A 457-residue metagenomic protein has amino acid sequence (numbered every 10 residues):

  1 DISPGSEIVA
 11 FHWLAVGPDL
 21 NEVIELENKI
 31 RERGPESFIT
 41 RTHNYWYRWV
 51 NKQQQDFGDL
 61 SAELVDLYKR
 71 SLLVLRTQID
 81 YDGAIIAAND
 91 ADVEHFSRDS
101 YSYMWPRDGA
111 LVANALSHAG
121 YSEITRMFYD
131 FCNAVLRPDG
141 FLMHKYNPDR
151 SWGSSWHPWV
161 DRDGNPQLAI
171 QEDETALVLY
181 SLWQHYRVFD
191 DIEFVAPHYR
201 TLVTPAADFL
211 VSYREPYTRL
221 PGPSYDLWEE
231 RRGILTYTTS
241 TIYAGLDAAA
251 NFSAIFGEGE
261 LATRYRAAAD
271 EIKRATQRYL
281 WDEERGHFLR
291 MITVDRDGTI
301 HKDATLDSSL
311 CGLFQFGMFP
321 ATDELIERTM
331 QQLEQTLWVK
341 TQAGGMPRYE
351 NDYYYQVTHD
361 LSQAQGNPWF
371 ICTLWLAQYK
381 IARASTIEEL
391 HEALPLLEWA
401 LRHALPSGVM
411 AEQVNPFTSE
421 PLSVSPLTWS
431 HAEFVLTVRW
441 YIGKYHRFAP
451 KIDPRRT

Functional and structural regions predicted by a protein language model:
D1-S100, S122, R126, N133-P138 (+3 more regions): Acidic/polar, glycine-enriched structural segments that form the non-catalytic walls/loops of the carbohydrate-binding
N51-A62, L73-T77, A110-E123, L177-F194 (+4 more regions): Well-ordered alpha-helical scaffold segments within catalytic/enzyme domains
G58, L67, R137-V160, L235-S240 (+2 more regions): Extended ligand-binding clefts on enzyme/binding-domain cores
V65-R76, S122-N133, A176-Y186, A196-V211 (+6 more regions): Hydrophobic core segments within long, regular secondary-structure runs in both alpha- and beta-rich folds
D66, S100-L111, G120, A169-Y180 (+5 more regions): Aromatic- and histidine-enriched alpha-helix N-cap/loop-to-helix transition segments that scaffold the rims
D82-E94, M104, S117-F189, E193-P216 (+2 more regions): Helix-terminus loop motifs that line ligand-binding clefts
S151-W152, H359-C372, E398-T457: CBM-like carbohydrate-recognition segments
Q167, W281, M318, E334-W338 (+5 more regions): Hydrophobic alpha-helix feature that most strongly marks membrane-spanning transmembrane helices and their immediate
